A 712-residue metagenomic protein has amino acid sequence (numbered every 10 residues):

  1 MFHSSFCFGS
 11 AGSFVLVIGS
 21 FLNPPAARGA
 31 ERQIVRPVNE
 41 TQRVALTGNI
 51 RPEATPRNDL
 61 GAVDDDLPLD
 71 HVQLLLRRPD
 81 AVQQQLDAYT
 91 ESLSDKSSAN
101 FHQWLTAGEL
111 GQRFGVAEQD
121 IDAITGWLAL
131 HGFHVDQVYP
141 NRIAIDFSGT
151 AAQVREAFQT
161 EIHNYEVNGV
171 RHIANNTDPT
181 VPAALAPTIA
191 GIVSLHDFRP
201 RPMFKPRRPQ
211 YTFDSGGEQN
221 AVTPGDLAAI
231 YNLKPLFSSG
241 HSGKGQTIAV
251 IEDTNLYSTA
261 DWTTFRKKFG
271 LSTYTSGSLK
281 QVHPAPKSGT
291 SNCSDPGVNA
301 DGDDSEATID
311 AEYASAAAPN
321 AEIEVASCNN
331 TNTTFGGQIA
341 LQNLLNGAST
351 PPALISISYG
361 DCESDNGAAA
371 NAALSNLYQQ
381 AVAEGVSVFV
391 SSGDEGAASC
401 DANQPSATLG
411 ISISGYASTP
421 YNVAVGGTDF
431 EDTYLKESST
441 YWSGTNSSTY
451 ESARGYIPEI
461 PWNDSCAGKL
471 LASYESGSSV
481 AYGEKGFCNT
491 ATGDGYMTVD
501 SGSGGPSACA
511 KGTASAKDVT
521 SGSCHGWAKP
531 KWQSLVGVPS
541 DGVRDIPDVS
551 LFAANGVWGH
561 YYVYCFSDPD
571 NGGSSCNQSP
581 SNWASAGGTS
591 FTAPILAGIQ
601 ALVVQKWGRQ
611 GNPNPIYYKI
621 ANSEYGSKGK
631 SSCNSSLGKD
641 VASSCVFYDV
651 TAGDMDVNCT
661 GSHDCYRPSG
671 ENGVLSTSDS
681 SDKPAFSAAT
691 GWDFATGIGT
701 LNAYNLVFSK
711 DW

Functional and structural regions predicted by a protein language model:
M1-G12: Bacterial N-terminal signal peptides that target proteins for export
V17-A26: C-terminal segment of classical bacterial N-terminal signal peptides
A30-V138, D146, A151-A424, L471 (+7 more regions): Substrate-binding/charge-relay-adjacent region of secreted/lumenal peptidase catalytic domains
P420, A424-G495: Polar, glycine-rich mid-to-C-terminal structural blocks that act as macromolecule-binding/assembly scaffolds
S478, G486, V604-T690: An often Trp-containing, charged/polar helix-loop segment at the C-terminal end of enzyme catalytic cores
G486-T490, D494-K529, E624-F647: Acidic, glycine-rich loop-and-strand cores that form catalytic or ligand-binding grooves in diverse globular domains
A597-Q605: Short glycine/serine- and small hydrophobic-enriched flexible loop segments
